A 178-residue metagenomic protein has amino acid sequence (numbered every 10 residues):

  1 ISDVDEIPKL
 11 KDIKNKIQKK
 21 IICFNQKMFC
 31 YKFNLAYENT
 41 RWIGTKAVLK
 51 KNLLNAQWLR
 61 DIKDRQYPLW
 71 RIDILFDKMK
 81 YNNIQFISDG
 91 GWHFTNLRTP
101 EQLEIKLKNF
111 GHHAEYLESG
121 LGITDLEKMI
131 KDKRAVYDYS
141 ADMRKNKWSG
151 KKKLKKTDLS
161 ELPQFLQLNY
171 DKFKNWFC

Functional and structural regions predicted by a protein language model:
E6-E118: Conserved catalytic core of nucleotide-sugar-dependent glycosyltransferases
N82-C178: C-terminal accessory extensions appended to soluble enzyme cores
